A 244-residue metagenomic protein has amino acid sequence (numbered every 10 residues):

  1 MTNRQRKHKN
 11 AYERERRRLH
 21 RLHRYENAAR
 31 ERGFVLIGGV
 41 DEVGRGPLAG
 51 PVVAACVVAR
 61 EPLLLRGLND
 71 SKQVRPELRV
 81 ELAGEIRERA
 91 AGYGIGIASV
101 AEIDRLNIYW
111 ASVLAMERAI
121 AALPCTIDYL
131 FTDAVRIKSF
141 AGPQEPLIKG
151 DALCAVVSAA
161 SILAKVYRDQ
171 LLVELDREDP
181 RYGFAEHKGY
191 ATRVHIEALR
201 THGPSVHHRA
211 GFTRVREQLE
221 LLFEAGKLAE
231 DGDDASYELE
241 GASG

Functional and structural regions predicted by a protein language model:
M1-G244: RNase H-like, Mg2+-dependent phosphodiesterase core, and more generally RNA phosphate-backbone-engaging helix-loop
